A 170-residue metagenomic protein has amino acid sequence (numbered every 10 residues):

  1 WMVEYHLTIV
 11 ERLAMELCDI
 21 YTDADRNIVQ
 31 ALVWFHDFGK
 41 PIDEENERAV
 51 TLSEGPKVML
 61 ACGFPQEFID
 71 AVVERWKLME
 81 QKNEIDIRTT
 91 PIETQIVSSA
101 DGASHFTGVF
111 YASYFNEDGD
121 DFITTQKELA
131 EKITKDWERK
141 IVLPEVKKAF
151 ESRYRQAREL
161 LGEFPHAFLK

Functional and structural regions predicted by a protein language model:
W1-D23, F35, N83-K170: Divalent metal-dependent phosphate-bond-processing catalytic cores, especially two-metal-ion Mg2+/Mn2+ enzymes that act
I9-L17, E47-C62: An active-site-proximal "capping" alpha-helix that borders the catalytic cofactor pocket
A24-D25, F68: Membrane-helix interface segments
R26-T51, G55, V72-K82: His-Asp-centered metal-binding catalytic motifs of divalent-metal-dependent phosphohydrolases/nucleases
I42, G63-Q66, P144: Residues at alpha-helix boundaries and short interhelical turns
E47-T51, F68, I92-Q95, S99: Short acidic-hydrophobic sequence patches enriched in Asp/Glu that either
M59-L60, K82-E84: Short secondary-structure capping micro-motifs at structural edges
M59-Q66, N116-E117: Inter-helical turn/loop segments and adjacent helix faces that build the functional surface of alpha-helical bundle
